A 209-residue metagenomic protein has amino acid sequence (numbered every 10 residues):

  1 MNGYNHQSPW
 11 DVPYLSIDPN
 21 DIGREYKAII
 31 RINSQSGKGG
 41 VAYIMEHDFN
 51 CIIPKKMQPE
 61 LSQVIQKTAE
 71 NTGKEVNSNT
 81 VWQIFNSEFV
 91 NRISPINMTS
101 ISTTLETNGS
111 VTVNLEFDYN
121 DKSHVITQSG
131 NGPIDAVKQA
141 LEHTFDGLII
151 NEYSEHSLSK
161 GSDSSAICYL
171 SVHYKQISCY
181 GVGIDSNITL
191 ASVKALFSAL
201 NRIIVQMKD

Functional and structural regions predicted by a protein language model:
M1-T127, S162-S165: A mid-to-C-terminal "edge-of-domain" accessory segment
I52, K56, D146-Y153, I203-D209: Glycine-rich phosphate/pyrophosphate-binding loops and their adjacent beta-strand/loop elements at enzyme active sites
M57, N77-T80, S129-A136, I188-S192: Short amphipathic alpha-helical segments
N86-F89, K138, E142, N201: Signal for well-folded cores of large energy- and translation-related assemblies
I101-G109, Y119-K122, I126-Y180, S186-N187: A conserved regulatory-domain signal marking ACT and ACT-like small-molecule sensing domains and adjacent regulatory
S178-D209: Mixed-charge, glycine-accented linear interaction segment located at domain edges/termini
